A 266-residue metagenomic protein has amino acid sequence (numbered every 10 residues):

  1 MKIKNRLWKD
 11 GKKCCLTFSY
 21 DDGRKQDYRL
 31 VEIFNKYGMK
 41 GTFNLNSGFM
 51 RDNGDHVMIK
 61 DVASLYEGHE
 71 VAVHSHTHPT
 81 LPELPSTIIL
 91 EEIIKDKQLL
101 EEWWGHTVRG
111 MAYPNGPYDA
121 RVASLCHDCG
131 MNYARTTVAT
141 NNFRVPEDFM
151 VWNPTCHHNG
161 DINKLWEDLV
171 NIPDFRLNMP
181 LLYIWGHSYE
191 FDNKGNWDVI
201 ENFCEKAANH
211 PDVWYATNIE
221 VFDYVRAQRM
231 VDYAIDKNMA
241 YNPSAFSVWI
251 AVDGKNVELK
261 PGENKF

Functional and structural regions predicted by a protein language model:
M1-Y28: Boundary/entry segment of secreted carbohydrate-active catalytic domains
K2-W8, K36-G38, R51, E101 (+2 more regions): C-terminal domain-boundary segment and adjacent tail
T17-F18, E70, V213: Hydrophobic "anchor" residues on beta-strands that sit immediately upstream of conserved functional sites
Y20-G23, S75, S188, N218: Active-site metal-binding loops of divalent metal-dependent hydrolases
R29-I33, R121-L125, V199, F203: A short acidic, amphipathic alpha-helical/loop segment
N35-N132, V138-C156, M179-S188: Metal-dependent polysaccharide deacetylase catalytic core of the NodB/CE4 family, i.e., the active-site-bearing domain
S86-E91, N163, K194-W197: Non-membrane alpha-helical structural segments and their capping/turn regions in soluble enzymes
W103-W104, D128-V138, H157-N159, N163-M179 (+1 more regions): Catalytic-core region of carbohydrate-active enzymes that cleave or remodel glycosidic bonds
